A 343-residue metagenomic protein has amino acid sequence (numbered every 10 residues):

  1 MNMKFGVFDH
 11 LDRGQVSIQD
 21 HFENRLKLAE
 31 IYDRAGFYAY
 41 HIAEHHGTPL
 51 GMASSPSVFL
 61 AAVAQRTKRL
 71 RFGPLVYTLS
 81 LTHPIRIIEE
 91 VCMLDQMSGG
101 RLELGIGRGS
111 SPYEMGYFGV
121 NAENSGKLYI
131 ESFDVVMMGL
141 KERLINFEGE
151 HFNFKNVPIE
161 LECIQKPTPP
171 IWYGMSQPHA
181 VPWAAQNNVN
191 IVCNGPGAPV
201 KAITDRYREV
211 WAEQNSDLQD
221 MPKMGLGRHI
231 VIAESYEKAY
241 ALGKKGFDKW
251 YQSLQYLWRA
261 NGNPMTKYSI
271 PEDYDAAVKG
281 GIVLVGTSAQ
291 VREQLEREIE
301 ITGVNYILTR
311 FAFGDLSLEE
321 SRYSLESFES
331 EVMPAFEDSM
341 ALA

Functional and structural regions predicted by a protein language model:
M1-F72, K166-P169, A343: N-terminal beta1-alpha1-beta2 module of alpha/beta enzyme domains
M1-S17, S111-E114, F152-P167, N263-G280: N-terminal small/glycine-rich loop or linker at the start of catalytic domains across soluble metabolic enzymes
N2, H83-N187, V200-D205, E209 (+1 more regions): Internal, glycine-rich beta/alpha segment that forms the wall or movable "lid" of small-molecule/cofactor binding
F5, Y32, G36, E44 (+10 more regions): Conserved, mostly hydrophobic/aromatic
F5-D9, Y40-I42, F72-P74, L102-I106 (+4 more regions): Hydrophobic faces of well-ordered beta-strands that scaffold small-molecule active sites in alpha/beta enzyme cores
D9-F22, Y77-I85, Q165-M175, K279-S288: Active-site mouth loops of central-metabolism enzymes
A39-V63, T78, S110, G195 (+1 more regions): Glycine-rich, proline-tolerant flexible connector loops at the mouths of alpha/beta enzymes
S125-I159, A198-V304, E337-A343: An alpha-helical appendage that flanks or caps ligand/catalytic pockets
